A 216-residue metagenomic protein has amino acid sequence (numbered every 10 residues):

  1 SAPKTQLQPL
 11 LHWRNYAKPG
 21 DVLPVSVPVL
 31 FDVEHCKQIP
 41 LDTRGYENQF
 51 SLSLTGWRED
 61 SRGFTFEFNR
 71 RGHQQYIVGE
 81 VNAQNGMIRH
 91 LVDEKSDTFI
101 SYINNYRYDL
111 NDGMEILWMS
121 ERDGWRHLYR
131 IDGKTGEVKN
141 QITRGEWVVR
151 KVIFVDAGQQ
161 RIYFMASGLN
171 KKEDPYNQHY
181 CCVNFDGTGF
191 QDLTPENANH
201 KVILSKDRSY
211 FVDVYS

Functional and structural regions predicted by a protein language model:
S1-P40: Predominantly five- to eight-bladed beta-propeller fold
H12-V27, R44-N69, Q75-A83, M87-S120 (+4 more regions): Conserved beta-propeller blade repeats
R14, L41, N140-I142, D174: A structural signal for the main folded, soluble domain(s) of proteins
F31, L128-I131: Long, charge-rich boundary regions
V33-C36, N82-G86, G133-T135, N184-T188: Short loop/turn segments that connect beta-strands within beta-propeller blades
I39, R89, K139-N140, Q191: A structural motif specific to WD40 beta-propellers
